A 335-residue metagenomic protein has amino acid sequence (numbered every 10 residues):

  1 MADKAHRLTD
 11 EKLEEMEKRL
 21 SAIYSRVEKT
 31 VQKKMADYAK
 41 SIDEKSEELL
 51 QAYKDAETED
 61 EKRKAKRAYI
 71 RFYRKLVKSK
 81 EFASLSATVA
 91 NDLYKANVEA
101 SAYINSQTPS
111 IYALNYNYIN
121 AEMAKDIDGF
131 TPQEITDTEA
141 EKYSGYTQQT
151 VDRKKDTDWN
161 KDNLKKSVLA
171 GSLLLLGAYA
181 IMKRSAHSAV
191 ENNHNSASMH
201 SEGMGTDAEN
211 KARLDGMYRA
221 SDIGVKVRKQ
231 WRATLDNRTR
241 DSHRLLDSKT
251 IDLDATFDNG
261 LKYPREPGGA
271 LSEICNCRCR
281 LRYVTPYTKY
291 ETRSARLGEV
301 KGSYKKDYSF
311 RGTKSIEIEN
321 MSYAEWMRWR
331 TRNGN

Functional and structural regions predicted by a protein language model:
M1-N192, T285-N335: N-terminal leader/targeting and assembly helices and adjacent pre-domain segments
E191-A295, E299: Acidic, glycine-rich two-metal-ion catalytic cores of nucleic acid-processing enzymes
